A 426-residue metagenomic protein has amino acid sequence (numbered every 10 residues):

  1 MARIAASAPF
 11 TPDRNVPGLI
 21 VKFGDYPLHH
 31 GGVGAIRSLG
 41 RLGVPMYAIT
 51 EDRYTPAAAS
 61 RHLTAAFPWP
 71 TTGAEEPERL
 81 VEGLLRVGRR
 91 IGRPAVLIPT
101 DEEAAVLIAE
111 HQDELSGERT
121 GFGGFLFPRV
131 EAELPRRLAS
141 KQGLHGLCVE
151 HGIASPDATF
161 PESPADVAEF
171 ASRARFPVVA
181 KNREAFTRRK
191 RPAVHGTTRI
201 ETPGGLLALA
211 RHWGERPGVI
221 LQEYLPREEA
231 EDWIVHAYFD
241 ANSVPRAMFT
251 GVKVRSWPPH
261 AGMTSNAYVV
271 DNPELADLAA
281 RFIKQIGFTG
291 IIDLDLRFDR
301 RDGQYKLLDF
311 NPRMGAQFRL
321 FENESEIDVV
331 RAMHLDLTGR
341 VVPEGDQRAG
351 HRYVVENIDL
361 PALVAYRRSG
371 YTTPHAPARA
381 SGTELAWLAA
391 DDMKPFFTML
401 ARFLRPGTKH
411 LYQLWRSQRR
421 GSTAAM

Functional and structural regions predicted by a protein language model:
M1-V130, A165-A168, F397-A424: ATP-binding N-terminal substructure of ATP-dependent carboxylate-amine bond-forming enzymes
D101, D295-R301, R348-E356: A glycine-rich phosphate-binding loop feature that marks nucleotide/adenosyl-phosphate handling sites
P135-I220, A241-V244, P273, D277 (+1 more regions): Active-site nucleotide/adenylate-binding loops and adjacent lid/helix of ATP-dependent enzymes
I200-P259, V270-A280, R297-R301, Y305-K306: Phosphate-binding site of ATP-dependent enzymes
V254-N266, N311-I327: Glycine-rich phosphate/pyrophosphate-binding beta-alpha loops
K284-R319: Conserved metal-phosphate-binding beta-hairpin within the catalytic cores of diverse ATP-dependent phosphoryl-transfer
A332-M426: Peripheral (often C-terminal) accessory segments that flank ATP-dependent C-N-forming ligase machineries
